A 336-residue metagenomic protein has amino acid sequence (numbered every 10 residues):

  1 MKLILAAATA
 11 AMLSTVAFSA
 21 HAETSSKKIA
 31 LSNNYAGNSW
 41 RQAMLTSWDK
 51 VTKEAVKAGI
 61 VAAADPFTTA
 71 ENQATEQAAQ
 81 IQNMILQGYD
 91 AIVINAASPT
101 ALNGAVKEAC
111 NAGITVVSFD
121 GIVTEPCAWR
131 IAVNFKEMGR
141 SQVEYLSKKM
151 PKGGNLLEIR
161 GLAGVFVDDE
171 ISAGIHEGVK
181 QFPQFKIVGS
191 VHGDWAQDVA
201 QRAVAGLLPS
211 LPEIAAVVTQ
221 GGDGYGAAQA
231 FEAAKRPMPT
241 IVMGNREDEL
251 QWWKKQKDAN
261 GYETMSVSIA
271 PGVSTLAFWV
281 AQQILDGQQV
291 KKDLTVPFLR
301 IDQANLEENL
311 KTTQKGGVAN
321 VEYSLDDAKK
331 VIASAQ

Functional and structural regions predicted by a protein language model:
M1-A22: Gram-negative bacterial Sec-dependent N-terminal signal peptides
A20-Q336: A residue-level marker of the well-folded mature domains of exported/periplasmic proteins
